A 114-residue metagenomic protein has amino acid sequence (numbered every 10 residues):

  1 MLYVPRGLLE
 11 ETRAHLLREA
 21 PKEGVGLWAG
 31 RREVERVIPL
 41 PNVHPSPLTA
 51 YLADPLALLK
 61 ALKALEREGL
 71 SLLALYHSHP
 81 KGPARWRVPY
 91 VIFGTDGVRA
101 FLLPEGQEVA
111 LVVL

Functional and structural regions predicted by a protein language model:
M1-L72, P80-L114: Conserved beta-strand-loop surface patch within small alpha/beta domains used for substrate/adaptor or ligand engagement
